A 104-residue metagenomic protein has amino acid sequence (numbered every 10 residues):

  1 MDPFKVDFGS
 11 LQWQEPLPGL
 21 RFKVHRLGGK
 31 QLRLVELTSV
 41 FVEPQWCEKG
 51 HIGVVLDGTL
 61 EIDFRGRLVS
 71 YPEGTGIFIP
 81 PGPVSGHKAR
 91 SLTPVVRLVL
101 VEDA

Functional and structural regions predicted by a protein language model:
M1-V35: A short, N-terminal "cap"/entry segment at the start of jelly-roll beta-barrel domains of the cupin/DSBH fold
L27-C47, P81-G82: Conserved short histidine dyad/triad with adjacent acidic residue
G28, D63-R67, L92: Short strand-coil-strand connectors
L37, W46-I62: Short, conserved beta-strand element in jelly-roll/cupin
R65-P83: Short acidic-glycine-tyrosine-enriched beta hairpin
F78-P80, K88, T93-A104: A short hydrophobic beta-strand segment most commonly corresponding to one strand of the jelly-roll/cupin
